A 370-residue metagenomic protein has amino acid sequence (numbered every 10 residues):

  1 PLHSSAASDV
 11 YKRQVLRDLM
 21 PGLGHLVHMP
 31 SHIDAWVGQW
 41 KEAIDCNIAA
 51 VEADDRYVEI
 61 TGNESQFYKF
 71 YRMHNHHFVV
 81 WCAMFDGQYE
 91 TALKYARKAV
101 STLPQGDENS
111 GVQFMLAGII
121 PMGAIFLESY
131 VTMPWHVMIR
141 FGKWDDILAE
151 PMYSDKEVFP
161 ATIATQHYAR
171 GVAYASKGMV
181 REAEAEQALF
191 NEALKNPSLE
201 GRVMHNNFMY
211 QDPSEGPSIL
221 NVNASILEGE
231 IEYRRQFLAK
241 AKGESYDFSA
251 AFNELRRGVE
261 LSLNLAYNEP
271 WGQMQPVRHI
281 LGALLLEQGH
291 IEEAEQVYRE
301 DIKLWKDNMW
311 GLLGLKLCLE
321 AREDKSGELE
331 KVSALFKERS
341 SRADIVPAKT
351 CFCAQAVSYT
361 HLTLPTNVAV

Functional and structural regions predicted by a protein language model:
P1-A7, Y11, Y359-V370: Single conserved hydrophobic/aromatic residue that forms the stacking wall/gate of nucleotide- or nucleobase-binding
V15-P21, V100-Q105, A117-A124, P151-P160 (+5 more regions): Solenoid-like repeat scaffolds
M29, F78, M133, A169 (+3 more regions): "A position-specific structural signal for the A-helix of alpha-solenoid helical repeats
D45-E52, R97-S101, Q187-K195, K316 (+2 more regions): TPR/TPR-like (Sel1-like) alpha-helical repeat modules
